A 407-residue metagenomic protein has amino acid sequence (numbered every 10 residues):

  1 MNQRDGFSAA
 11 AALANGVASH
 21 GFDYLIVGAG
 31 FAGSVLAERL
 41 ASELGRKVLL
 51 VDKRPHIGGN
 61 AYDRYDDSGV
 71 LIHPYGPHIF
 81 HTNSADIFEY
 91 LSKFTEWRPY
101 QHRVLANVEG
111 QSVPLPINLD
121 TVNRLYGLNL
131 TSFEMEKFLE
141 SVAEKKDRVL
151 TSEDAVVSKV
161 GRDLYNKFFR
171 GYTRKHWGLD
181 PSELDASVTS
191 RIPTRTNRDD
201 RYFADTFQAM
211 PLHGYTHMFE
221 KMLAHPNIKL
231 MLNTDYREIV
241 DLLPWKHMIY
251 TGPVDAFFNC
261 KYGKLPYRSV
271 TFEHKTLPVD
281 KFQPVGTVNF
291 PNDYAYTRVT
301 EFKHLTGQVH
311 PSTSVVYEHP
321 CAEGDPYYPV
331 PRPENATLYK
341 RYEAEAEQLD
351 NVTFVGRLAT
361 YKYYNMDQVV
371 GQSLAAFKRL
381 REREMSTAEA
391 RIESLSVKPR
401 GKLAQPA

Functional and structural regions predicted by a protein language model:
N2-H20: A short, basic/flexible loop-to-alpha-helix module at the beginning of a structural domain
G16-A32: Beta1/beta-strand and adjacent pyrophosphate-binding region of the FAD-binding site in flavoprotein oxidoreductases
A32-G33, I57: Hydrophobic/small residue at the entry helix of a nucleotide-binding pocket
E38-D67: Glycine-rich FAD pyrophosphate-binding loop
P77-Q111: N-terminal FAD cofactor-binding segment of flavoenzymes
A106-H247, T251-P253, F258: Active-site/ligand-binding neighborhood in enzyme catalytic cores
K246, D255-A390: C-terminal segments that line or cap access tunnels to active or ligand-binding sites in enzymes and enzyme-associated
R381-A407: Active-site-proximal substrate-binding core of FAD-dependent oxidoreductases
